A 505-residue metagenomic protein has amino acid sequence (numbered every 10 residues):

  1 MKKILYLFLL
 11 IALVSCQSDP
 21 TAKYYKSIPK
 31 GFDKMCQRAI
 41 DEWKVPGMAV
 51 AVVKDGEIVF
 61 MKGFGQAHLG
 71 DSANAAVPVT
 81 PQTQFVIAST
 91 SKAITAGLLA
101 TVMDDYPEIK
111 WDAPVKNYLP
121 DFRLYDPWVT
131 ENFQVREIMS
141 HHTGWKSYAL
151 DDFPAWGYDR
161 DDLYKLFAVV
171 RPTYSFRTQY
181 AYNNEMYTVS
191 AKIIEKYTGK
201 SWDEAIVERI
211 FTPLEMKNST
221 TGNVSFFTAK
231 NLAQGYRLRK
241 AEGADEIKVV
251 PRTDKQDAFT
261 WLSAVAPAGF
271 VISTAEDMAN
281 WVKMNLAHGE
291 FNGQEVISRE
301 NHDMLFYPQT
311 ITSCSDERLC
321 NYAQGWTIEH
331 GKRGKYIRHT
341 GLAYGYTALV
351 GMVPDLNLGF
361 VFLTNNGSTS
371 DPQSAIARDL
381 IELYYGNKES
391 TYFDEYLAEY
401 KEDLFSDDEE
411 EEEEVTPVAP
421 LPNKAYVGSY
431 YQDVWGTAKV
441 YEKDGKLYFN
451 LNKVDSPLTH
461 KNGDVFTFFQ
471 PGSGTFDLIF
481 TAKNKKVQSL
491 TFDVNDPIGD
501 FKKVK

Functional and structural regions predicted by a protein language model:
M1-K23: Bacterial Sec-dependent N-terminal signal peptides
C16-K62, E195-K200, E204-E208, T212 (+2 more regions): Catalytic loop of the DD-peptidase/beta-lactamase superfamily, centered on the K-T-G motif and neighboring
I28, F32, S72, N117 (+3 more regions): Short, charged, amphipathic alpha-helices and their helix-cap/turn boundaries
K30-C36, V50, G56, Q84-W111 (+2 more regions): Active-site SXXK
M61-F64, A100, Y148-P154, T221-S225 (+1 more regions): Short, solvent-exposed loop/turn and secondary-structure capping segments
A67-V79, S370-R378: A short, polar/charged loop-to-alpha-helix boundary motif
A75-V77, P81, V86-T90, V102-K146 (+3 more regions): Active-site helix/loop module of the DD-peptidase/beta-lactamase fold, centered on the serine-lysine SxxK catalytic
Q134, E185-M186: Mid-domain, small-residue-enriched loop/turn segments at the edges of structured enzyme/sensor domains
